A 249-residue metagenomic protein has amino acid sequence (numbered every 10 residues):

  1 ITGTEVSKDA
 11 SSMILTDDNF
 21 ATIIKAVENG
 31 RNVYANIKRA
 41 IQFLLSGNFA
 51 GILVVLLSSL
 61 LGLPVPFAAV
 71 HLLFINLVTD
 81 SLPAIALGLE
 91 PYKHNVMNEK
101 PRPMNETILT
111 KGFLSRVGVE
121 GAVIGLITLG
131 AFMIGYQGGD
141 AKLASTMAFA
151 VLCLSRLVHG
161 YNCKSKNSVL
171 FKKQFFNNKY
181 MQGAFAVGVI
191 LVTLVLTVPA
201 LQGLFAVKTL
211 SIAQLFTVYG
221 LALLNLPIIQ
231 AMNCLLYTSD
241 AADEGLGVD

Functional and structural regions predicted by a protein language model:
T2-N167: Membrane-embedded transport module
L73-F74, G118, F149, Q182-A186 (+1 more regions): Hydrophobic alpha-helical transmembrane segments
L87, L221-I228: Hydrophobic cores of alpha-helical transmembrane segments in multi-pass inner/ER membrane proteins, independent
F113, N167-G188: C-terminal membrane-solvent junction of multi-pass transporters and transport-like membrane proteins
Q137, A200-V207: Membrane-interface helix termini and inter-helical loops of multi-pass transporters
H159, L226-N233: Alpha-helical transmembrane segments
G188-L201: Hydrophobic alpha-helical transmembrane segments in multi-pass integral membrane proteins
Y237-A242: Conserved small/polar residues in nucleotide/adenosyl-binding loops
